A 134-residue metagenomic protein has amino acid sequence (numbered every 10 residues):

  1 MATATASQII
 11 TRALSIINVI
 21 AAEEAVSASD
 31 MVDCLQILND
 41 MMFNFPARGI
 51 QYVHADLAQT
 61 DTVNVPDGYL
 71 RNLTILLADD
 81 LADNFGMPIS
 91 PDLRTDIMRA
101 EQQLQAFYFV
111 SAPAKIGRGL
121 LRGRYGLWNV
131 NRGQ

Functional and structural regions predicted by a protein language model:
M1-D67, I89, D96, R124-Q134: Conserved short "hinge" loops at termini or chain/domain junctions
I17, L38, A82, E101-Q105: Generic helix-packing signal
F43-I50, A82, G86, A106-F109: Charged/polar positions within long, soluble alpha-helices
P66, D79, G119-R122: Generic detection of intrinsically disordered/low-complexity segments and helix-coil linkers/edges
R71-D83: Short, hydrophobic/amphipathic alpha-helical patches that form generic packing surfaces within helical domains
R94-Q134: Protruding loop/beta-arch "assembly-hinge" segments enriched in small, turn-prone residues
